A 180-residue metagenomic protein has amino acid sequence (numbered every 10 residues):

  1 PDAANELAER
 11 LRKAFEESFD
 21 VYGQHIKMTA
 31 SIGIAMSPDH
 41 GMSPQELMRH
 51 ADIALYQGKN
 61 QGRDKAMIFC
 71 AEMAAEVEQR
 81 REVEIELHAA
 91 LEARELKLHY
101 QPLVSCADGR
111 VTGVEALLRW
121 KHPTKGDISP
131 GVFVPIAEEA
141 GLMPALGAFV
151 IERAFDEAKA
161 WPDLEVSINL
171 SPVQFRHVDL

Functional and structural regions predicted by a protein language model:
P1-R81, I85, N169: Cyclic-dinucleotide signaling modules
A71-L180: Bacterial c-di-GMP phosphodiesterase EAL domain
